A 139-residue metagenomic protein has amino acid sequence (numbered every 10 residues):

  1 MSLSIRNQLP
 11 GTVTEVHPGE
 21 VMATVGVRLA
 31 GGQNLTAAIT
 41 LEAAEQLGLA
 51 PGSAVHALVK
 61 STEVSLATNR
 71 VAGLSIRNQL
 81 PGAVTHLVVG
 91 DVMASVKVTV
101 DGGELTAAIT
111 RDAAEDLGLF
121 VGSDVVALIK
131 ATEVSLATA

Functional and structural regions predicted by a protein language model:
S2-E15, M22, Q33-N34, L41-S95 (+3 more regions): Glycine/charge-rich catalytic "coupling/switch" loops of P-loop NTPases
R28-A30, T99: A generic structural motif
